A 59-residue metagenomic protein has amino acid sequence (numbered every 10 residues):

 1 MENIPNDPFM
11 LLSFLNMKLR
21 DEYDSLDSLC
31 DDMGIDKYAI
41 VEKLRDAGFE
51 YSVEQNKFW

Functional and structural regions predicted by a protein language model:
M1-D21, S25: N-terminal acidic leader/helix
L29-C30: Short alpha-helical "recognition helix" segments of helix-turn-helix
D36-E50: Short acidic, Pro/Gly- and aromatic-enriched capping/linker segments at domain boundaries
V53: Short, acidic, Ser/Thr-enriched surface-loop or helix-capping motifs
